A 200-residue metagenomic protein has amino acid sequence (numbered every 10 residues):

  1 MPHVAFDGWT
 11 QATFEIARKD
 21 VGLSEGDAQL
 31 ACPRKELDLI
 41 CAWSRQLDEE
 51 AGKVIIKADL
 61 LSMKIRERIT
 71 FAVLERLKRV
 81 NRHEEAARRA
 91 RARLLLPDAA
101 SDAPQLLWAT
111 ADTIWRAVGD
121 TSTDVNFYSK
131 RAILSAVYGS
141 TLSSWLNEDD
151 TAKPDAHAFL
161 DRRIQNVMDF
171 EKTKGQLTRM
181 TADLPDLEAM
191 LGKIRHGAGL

Functional and structural regions predicted by a protein language model:
M1-G26, R34-C41, R45: Short, amphipathic alpha-helix enriched in basic
A31-L61, I65-E67: Conserved alpha-helical segments that form or flank metal/cofactor-binding pockets of metalloenzymes
V54-R89: Hydrophobic alpha-helical connector segments
I65-R79, L106, T110-A117, R163: C-terminal ligand-sensing/allosteric alpha-helical core of TetR-family HTH transcriptional regulators
E75-T110: Internal, conserved structured core segments that host functional sites
D98-D120, K130-S135, G139: Amphipathic alpha-helical packing segments from all-alpha helical-bundle domains
D120-A182: Hydrophobic/aromatic-rich alpha-helical bundle segments in the mid-to-C-terminal region
T173-L200: Long, charge-rich low-complexity segments
